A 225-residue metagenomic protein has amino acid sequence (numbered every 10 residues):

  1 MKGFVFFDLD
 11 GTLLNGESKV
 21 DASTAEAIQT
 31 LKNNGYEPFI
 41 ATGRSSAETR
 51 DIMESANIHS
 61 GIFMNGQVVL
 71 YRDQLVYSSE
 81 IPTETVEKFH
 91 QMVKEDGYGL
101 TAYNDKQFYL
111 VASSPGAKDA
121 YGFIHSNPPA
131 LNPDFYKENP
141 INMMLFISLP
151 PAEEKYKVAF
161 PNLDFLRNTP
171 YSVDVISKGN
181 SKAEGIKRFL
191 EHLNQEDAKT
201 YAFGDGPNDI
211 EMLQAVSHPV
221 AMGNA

Functional and structural regions predicted by a protein language model:
G3-S18, L213: Asp-based phosphoryl-transfer active-site loop
G3-V5, S60, L193, T200: The start of beta-strands in P-loop NTPase/AAA+ ATPase cores
G11, R44, G204-G206: Active-site metal-binding loops of divalent metal-dependent hydrolases
G16-G116: Active-site phosphate-binding/coordination module
L31, N65, I186, M212-L213: Hydrophobic residues within well-ordered alpha-helices
G35-F39, H59, P140-M144, A198-T200 (+1 more regions): Short active-site oxyanion
I58-G66, S79, A120-F123, F165-N168 (+1 more regions): Short hydrophobic/aromatic-enriched beta-strand-loop microsegments
M92, D96-G99, Y103-M212, N224: Conserved acidic, metal-coordinating active-site core of Asp-based, Mg2+-dependent phosphoryl-transfer enzymes
